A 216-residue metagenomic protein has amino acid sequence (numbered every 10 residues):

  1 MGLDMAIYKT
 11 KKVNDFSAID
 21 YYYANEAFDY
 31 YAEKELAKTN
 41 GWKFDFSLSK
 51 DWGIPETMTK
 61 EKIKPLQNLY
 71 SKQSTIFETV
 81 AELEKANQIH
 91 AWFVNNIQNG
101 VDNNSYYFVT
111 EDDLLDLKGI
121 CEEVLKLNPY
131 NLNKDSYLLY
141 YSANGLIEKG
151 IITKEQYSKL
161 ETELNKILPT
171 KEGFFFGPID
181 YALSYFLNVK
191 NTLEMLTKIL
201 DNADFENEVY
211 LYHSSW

Functional and structural regions predicted by a protein language model:
M1-W216: Acidic (Asp/Glu-rich) sequence patches and key acidic residues that form negatively charged surfaces used
